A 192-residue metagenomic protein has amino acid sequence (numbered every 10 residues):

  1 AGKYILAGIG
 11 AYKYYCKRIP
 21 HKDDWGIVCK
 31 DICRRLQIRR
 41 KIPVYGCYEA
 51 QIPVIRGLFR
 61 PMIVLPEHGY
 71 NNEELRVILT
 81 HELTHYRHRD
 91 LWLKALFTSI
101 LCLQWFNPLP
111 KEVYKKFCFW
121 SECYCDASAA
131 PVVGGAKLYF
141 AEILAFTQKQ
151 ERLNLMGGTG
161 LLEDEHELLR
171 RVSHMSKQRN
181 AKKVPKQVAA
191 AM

Functional and structural regions predicted by a protein language model:
A1-M192: Hydrophobic topogenic segments
